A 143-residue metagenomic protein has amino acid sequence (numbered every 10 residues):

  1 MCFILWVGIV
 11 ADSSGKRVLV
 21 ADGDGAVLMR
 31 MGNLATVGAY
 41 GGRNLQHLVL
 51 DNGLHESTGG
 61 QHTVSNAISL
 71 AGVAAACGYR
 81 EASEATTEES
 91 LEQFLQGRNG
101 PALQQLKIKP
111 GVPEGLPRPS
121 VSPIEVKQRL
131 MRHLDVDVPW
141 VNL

Functional and structural regions predicted by a protein language model:
M1-G53: Thiamine diphosphate
V18, L45, E81-A82, P101-A102: Hydrophobic anchor at the start of a short beta-strand that flanks the dinucleotide cofactor-binding loop
V20-A21, S83-T86, L106: General beta-strand structural signal in soluble alpha/beta enzymes
M31-G32, S57-Q61, E114-P117: Short, well-ordered secondary-structure micro-motifs
A35-G38, T63-V64, S120-I124: Short, solvent-exposed amphipathic alpha-helical segments in soluble enzyme and RNA/protein-processing domains
G42-V64, S69-L70: A short, conserved beta-to-alpha structural element at the edge of catalytic cores that scaffolds binding
Q61-F94: Conserved thiamine diphosphate
R98-L143: Glycine/aspartate-rich loop-and-adjacent alpha/beta segment that forms the canonical ThDP
